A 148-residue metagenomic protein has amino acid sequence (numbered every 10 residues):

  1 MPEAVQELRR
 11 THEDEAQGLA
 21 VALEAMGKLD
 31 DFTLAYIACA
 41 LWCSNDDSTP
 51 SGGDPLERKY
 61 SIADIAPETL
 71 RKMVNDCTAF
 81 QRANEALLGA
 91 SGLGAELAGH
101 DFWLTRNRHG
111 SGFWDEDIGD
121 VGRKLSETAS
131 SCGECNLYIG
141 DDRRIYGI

Functional and structural regions predicted by a protein language model:
P2-A90: Long, contiguous N-terminal structural blocks used for assembly/anchoring
V74-D141: Amphipathic protein-protein interaction modules
G140-I148: Long, highly charged low-complexity segments enriched in Glu/Asp and Lys/Arg with interspersed Ser/Thr
